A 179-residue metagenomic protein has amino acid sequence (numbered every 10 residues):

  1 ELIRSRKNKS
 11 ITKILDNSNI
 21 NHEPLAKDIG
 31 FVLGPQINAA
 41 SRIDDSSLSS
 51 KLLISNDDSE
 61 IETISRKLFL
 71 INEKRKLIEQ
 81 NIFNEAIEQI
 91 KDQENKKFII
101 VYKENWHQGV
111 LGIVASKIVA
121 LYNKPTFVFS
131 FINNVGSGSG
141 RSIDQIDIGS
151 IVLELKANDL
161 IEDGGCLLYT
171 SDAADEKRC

Functional and structural regions predicted by a protein language model:
E1-L168: Hydrophobic helix-and-loop "lid/oligomerization" segment in the mid-to-C-terminal part of catalytic domains
Y169, A173-C179: Single conserved hydrophobic/aromatic residue that forms the stacking wall/gate of nucleotide- or nucleobase-binding
